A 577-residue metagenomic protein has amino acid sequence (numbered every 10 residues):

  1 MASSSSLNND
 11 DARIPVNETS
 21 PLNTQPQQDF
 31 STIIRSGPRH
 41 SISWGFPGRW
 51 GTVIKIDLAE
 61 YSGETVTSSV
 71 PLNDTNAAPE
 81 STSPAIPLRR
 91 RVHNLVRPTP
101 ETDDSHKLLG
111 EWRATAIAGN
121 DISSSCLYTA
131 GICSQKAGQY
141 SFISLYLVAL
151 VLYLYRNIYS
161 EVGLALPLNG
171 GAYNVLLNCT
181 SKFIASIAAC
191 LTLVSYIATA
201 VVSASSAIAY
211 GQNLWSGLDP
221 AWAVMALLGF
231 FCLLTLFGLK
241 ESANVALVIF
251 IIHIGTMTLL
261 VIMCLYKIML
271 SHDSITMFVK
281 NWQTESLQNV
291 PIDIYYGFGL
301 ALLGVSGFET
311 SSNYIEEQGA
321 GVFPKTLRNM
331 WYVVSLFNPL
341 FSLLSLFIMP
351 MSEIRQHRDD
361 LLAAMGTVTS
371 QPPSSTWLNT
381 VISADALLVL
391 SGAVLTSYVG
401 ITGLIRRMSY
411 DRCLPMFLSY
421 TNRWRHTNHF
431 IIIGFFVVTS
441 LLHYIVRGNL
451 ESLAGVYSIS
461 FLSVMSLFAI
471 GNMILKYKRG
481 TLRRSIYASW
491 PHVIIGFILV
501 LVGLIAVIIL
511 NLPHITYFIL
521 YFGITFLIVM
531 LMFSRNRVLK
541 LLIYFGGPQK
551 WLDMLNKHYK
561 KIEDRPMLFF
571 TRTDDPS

Functional and structural regions predicted by a protein language model:
A2-T129, N157, L177, L287 (+1 more regions): Membrane-interface "cap" regions at the ends of multi-pass membrane proteins
I86, S105, A130-L191, A198-L227 (+1 more regions): Extracellular loop-to-transmembrane helix junctions
G110-L127, W282-R328, I382-A393, T571: Hydrophobic, membrane-embedded alpha-helices of multi-pass small-molecule transporters
L147, V151-L154, H253-Y266, P324-M351: Selective recognition of specific alpha-helical transmembrane segments in multi-pass small-molecule
K182-A185, G217-A226, E317-L340, T376-W377 (+2 more regions): Loop-to-transmembrane helix boundary motifs in multi-pass membrane proteins
A223-L270, L327-W331, T396, L453-L467 (+2 more regions): Membrane-interface loop-to-helix entry segments
I251-G307, N313, L346-R358, A364 (+1 more regions): Helix-loop-helix junctions that connect adjacent transmembrane segments in multi-pass membrane transporters
F417-F430, M465-I515, L541-K557: C-terminal membrane-solvent junction of multi-pass transporters and transport-like membrane proteins
